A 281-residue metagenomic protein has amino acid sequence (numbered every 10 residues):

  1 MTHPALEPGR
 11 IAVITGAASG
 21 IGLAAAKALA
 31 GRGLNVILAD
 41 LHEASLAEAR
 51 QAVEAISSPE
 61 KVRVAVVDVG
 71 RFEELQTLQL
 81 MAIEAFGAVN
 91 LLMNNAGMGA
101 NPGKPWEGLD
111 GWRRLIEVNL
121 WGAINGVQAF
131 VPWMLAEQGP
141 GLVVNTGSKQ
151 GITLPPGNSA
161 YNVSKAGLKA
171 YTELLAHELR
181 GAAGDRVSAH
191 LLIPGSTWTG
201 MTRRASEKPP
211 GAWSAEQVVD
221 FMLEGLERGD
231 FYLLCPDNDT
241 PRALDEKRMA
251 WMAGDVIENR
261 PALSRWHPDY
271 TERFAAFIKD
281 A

Functional and structural regions predicted by a protein language model:
I11, A18-G20: Conserved glycine-rich cofactor-binding loop
R32-E48: Conserved glycine-rich Rossmann-like NAD(P)H-binding loop of the short-chain dehydrogenase/reductase
E43-A44, A65-T77, L109: The beta1-alpha1 cofactor-binding region of Rossmann-like NAD(H)/NADP(H)-dependent oxidoreductases
G99-R113, G157: Conserved mid-core segment of classical short-chain dehydrogenase/reductases
V127, S164: Active-site helix of classical SDR
S148: Residue(s) in the substrate-gating loop at a strand-loop-helix junction that position the organic substrate next
P209-A281: C-terminal tail/cap regions
